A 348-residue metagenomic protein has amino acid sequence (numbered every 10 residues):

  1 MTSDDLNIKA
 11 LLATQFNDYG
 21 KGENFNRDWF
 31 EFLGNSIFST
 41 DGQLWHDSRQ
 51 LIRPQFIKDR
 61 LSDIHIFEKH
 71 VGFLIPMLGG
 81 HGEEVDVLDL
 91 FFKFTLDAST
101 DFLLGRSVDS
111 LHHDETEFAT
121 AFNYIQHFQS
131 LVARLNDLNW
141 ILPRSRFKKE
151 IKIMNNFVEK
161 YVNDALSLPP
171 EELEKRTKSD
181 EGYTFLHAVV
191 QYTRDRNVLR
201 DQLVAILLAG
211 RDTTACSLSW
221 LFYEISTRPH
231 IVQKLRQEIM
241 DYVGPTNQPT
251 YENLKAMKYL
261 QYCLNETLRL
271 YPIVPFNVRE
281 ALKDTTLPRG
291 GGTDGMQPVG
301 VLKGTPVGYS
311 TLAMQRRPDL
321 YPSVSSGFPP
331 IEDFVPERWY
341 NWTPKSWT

Functional and structural regions predicted by a protein language model:
T2, A10-L11, D109, D212-R236 (+1 more regions): Classical protein tyrosine phosphatase
L6-N7, T213, P275, P306 (+1 more regions): Conserved beta-strand elements of beta-rich interaction domains across eukaryotes, especially beta-propellers
I8-F30, S323-D333: Cytochrome P450 catalytic domain signature, combining two hallmark sequence patches
K21-F30, L61-W220, K234: Cytochrome P450 heme-thiolate monooxygenase catalytic core
E83, Q297-V299: Residue "hotspots" at secondary-structure boundaries inside conserved domains
E117-A121, E174-E181, E224-F276, A281 (+2 more regions): Cytochrome P450 I-helix active-site segment
Y309-W347: Conserved cytochrome P450 K-helix/beta-meander segment immediately N-terminal to the heme-binding cysteine loop
